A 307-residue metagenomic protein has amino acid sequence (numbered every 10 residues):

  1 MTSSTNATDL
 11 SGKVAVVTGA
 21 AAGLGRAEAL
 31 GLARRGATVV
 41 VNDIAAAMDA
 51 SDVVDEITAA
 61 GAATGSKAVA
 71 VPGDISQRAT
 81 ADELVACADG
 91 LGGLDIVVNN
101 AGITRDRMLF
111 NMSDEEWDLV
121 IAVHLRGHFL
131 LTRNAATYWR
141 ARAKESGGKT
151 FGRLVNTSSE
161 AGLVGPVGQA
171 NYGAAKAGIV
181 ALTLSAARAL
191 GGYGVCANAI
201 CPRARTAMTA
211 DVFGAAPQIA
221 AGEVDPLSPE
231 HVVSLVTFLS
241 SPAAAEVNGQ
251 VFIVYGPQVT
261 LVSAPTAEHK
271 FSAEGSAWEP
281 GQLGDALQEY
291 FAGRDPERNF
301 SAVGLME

Functional and structural regions predicted by a protein language model:
N6-V40: Canonical Rossmann dinucleotide-binding motif of NAD(H)/NADP(H)-dependent dehydrogenases/reductases, specifically
A37-D52: Conserved glycine-rich Rossmann-like NAD(P)H-binding loop of the short-chain dehydrogenase/reductase
A47-M48, V71-E83, D114: The beta1-alpha1 cofactor-binding region of Rossmann-like NAD(H)/NADP(H)-dependent oxidoreductases
M108-L109, E116-I121: Substrate-binding pocket helix/loop in short-chain dehydrogenase/reductase
T132, A175, T183: Active-site helix of classical SDR
S159: Residue(s) in the substrate-gating loop at a strand-loop-helix junction that position the organic substrate next
A199, I219-E307: C-terminal helical subdomain
